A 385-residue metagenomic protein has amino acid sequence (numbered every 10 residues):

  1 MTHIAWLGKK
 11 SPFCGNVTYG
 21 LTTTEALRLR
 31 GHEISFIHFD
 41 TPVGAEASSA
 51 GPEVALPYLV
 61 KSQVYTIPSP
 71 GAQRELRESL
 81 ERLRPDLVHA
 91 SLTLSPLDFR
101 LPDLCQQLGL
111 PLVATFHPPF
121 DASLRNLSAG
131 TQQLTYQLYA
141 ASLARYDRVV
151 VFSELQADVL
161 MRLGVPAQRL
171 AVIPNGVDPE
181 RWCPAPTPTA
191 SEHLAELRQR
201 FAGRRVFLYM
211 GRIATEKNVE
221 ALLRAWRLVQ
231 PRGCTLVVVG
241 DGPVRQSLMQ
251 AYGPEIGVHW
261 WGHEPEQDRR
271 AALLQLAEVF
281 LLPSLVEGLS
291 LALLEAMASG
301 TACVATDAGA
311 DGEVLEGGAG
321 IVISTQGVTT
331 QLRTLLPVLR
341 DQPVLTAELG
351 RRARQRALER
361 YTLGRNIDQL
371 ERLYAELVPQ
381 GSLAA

Functional and structural regions predicted by a protein language model:
A5, E196-K217, L223-R227: Conserved donor-binding/catalytic core segment of Leloir-type glycosyltransferases
P111, A122-R145: Nucleotide-sugar donor phosphate/pyrophosphate-binding loop at the beta->alpha transition of glycosyltransferases
L155, G176: Carbohydrate-associated surface elements
Q246-E264: Nucleotide-activated donor-binding/catalytic signature segment of Leloir-type glycosyltransferases, i.e., the conserved
H263, A272-A277: Short alpha-helical donor nucleotide-sugar binding micro-motif in glycosyltransferases
L285: Aromatic "clamp/platform" in nucleotide-sugar-dependent glycosyltransferases that forms part of the donor/acceptor
A302-A305: Short hydrophobic beta-strand element within catalytic cores of glycosyltransferases and related nucleotide-activated
G312-P337, V344-E348: Change "using UDP/GDP/dTDP sugars" to "using nucleotide sugars
